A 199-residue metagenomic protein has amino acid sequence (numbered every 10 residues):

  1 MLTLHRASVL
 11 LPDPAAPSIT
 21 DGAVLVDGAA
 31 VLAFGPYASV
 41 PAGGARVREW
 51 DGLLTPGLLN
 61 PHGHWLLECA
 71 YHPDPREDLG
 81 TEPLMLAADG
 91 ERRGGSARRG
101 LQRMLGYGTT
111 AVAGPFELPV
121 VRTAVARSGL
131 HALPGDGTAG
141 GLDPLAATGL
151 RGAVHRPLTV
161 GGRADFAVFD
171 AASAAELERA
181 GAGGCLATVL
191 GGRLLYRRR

Functional and structural regions predicted by a protein language model:
M1-A42, G149-R179, V189-R199: N-terminal metal-binding scaffold of metallo-dependent hydrolase/deaminase domains
L2-R6, V40-L84, E91: Replace "His-x-His-based motif
R6-S8, D51, A113-E117, D170: Structural motif
D89-R93, A113-P115: Glycine- and other small-residue-rich loops at beta-strand/loop junctions that grip anionic moieties
L105-G106: Non-catalytic positions within long, well-ordered alpha-helices that form the structural scaffold/packing of enzyme
T110-L145: Active-site loop-helix segments enriched in His/Asp/Glu that coordinate and activate a nucleophilic water at divalent
